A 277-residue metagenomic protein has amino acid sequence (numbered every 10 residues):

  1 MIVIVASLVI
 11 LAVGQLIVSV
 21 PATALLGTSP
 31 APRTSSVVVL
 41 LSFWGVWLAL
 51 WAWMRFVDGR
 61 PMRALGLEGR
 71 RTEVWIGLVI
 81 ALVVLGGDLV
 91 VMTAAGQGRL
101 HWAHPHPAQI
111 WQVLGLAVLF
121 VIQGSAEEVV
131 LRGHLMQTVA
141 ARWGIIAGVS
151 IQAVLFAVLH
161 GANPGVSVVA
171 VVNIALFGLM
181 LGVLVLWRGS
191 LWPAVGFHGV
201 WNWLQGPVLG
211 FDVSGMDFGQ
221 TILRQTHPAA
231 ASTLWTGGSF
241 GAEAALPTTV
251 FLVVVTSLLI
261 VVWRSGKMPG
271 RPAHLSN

Functional and structural regions predicted by a protein language model:
M1-M62, G66, G206-N277: N-terminal, membrane-interfacial amphipathic/helix-forming hydrophobic leader that caps and precedes the first
L16-V39, R60-L131, M136-A141, P272-N277: Juxtamembrane helix-loop-helix connectors linking adjacent transmembrane helices in multi-pass membrane enzymes
V37-L48, I110-A117, V171-L176, V250: Membrane-embedded alpha-helical segments of multi-pass membrane proteins, especially the transmembrane helices
A64, A147, A170, W192-P193 (+1 more regions): Residue-level recognition of membrane-helix boundary sites in multi-pass small-molecule transporters
L85-G86, F120, G144-G161, I174-G178: Small-polar-interrupted transmembrane alpha-helices in polytopic inner-membrane proteins
G98-W102, L159-V168: Membrane-interface helix caps and helix-loop-helix hairpins in membrane proteins
A126-I151, V183-S190: Membrane-interface helix/loop boundary segments of multi-pass membrane proteins
A170-L234: Functionally important transmembrane alpha-helices
